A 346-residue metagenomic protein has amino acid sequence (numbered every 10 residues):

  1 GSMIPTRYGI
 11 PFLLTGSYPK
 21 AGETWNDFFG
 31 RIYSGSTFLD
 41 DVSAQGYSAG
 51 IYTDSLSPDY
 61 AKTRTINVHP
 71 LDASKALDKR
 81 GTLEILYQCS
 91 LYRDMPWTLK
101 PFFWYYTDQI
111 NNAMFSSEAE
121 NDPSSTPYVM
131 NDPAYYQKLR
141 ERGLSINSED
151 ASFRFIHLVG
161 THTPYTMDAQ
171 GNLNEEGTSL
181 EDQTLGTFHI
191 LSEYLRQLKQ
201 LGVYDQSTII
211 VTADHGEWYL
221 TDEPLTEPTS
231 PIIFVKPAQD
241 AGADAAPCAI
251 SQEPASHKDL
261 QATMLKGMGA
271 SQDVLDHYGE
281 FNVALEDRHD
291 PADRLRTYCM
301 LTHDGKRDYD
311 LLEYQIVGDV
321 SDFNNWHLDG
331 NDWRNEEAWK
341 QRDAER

Functional and structural regions predicted by a protein language model:
G1-A169, H257, K266-M268, H277-F281: Active-site-proximal alpha/beta segments of enzymes that process anionic O-linked groups
M3-A21, L220-Q272: Substrate-binding rim/cap in mid-to-C-terminal beta-strand-loop elements of soluble/periplasmic
L13, V42, I156, L191 (+4 more regions): Generic structural signal for small/hydrophobic residues in well-ordered secondary structure, especially within
S34-F38, Y135, Q183, T187-Y194 (+2 more regions): Stable alpha-helical elements in mature extracytoplasmic
S36-D40, A44, S57-I66, L71-A76 (+6 more regions): Membrane-interface soluble catalytic domains
I51-T53, F153-G160, E181-T184, T208-A213 (+3 more regions): Short beta-strand segments
T166-L191: Active-site-proximal segments of metal-dependent phosphoesterases and phosphodiesterases across multiple
G186-P228, Q261-S271: Metal-dependent active-site segment of extracytoplasmic phospho-/sulfohydrolases and closely related
